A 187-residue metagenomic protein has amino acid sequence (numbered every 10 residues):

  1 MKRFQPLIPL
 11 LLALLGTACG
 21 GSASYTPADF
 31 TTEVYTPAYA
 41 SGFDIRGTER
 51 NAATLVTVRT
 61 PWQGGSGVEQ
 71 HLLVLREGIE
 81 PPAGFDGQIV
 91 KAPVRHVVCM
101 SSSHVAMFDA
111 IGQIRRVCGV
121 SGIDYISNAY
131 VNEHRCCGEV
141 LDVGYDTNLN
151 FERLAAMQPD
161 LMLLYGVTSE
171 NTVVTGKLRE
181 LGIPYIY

Functional and structural regions predicted by a protein language model:
M1-I8: Bacterial N-terminal signal peptides that target proteins for export
L15-A18: C-terminal motif of bacterial Sec signal peptides marking the signal peptidase cleavage site
G20-A23: Bacterial signal peptide processing site
Y25-V56, P61: Start-of-domain marker
T54-T57, W62-A155, Y165-V167: A short, structured surface patch at a secondary-structure boundary
V90, E139, R153-Y187: Extracytoplasmic substrate-binding proteins
